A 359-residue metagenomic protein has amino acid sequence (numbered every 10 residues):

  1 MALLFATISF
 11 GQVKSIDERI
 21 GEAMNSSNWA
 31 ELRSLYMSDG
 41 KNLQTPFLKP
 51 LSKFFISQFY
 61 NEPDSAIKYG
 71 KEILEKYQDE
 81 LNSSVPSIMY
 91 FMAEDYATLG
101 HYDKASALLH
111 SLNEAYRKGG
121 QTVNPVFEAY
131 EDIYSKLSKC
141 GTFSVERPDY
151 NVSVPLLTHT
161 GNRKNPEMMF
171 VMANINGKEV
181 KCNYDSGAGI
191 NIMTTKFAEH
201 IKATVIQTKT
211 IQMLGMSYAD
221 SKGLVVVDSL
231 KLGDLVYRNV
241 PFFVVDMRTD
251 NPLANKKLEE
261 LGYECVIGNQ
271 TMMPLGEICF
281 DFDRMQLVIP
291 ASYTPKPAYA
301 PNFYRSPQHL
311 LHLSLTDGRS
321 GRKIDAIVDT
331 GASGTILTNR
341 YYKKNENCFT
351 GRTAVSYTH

Functional and structural regions predicted by a protein language model:
M1-I16: Bacterial Sec-dependent N-terminal signal peptides
Q12-Y357: Pepsin/retropepsin-fold aspartyl endopeptidases
